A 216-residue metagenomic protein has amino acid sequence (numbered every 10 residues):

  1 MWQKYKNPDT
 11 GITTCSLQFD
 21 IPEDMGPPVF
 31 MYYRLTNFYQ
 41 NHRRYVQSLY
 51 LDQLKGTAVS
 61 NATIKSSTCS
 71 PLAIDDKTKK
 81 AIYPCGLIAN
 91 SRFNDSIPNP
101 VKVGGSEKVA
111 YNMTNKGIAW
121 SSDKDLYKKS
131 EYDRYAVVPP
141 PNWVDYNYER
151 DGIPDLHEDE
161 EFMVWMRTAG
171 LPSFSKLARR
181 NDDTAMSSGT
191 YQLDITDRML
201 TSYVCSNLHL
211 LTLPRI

Functional and structural regions predicted by a protein language model:
M1-C15, L210-T212: N-terminal leader/pro-regions and domain N-caps
T13-M163: Soluble non-transmembrane domains of integral membrane proteins
F19-E23, I153-G189: Exposed beta-sheet edge/beta-hairpin loop segments within beta-rich domains
M31, A178-P214: Extended, hydrophilic extramembrane loops/domains of integral membrane proteins
N37-N41, S173, R198-C205: Short acidic/polar inter-strand loop motif in beta-rich domains
Y45, T57, I97, F174-A178 (+1 more regions): Generic alpha-helix signal with a bias toward terminal, lower-confidence helices and secondary-structure junctions
Y50-Q53, L211-R215: Short, low-complexity, polar/charged sequence segments that are solvent-exposed and flexible
